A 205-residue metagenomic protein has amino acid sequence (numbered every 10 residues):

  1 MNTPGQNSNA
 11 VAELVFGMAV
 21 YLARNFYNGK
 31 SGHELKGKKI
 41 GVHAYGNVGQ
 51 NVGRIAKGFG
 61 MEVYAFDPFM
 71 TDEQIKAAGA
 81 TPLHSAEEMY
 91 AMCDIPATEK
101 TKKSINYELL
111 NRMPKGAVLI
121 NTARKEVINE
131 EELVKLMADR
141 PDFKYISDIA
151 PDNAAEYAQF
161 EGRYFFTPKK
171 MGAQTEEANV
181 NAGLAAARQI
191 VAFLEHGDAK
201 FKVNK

Functional and structural regions predicted by a protein language model:
M1-H33, N129: Phosphate/diphosphate ligand-binding glycine-rich loop within oxidoreductases
M1-L14, K144, I149-K205: C-terminal helix-to-coil terminal segments
M18, L22-G29, F59, R140 (+2 more regions): Change "in soluble alpha/beta enzymes" to "in soluble alpha/beta proteins
L22-G58: Glycine-rich NAD(P)-binding loop of Rossmann-like domains
K39, E62, G116-V118: Structural signature of beta-strand start/N-cap positions in the alpha/beta core of ABC transporter nucleotide-binding
G58-A77: NAD(P)-binding Rossmann-fold cofactor-contacting core
T71-Q159: Rossmann-like adenosine-cofactor binding region
